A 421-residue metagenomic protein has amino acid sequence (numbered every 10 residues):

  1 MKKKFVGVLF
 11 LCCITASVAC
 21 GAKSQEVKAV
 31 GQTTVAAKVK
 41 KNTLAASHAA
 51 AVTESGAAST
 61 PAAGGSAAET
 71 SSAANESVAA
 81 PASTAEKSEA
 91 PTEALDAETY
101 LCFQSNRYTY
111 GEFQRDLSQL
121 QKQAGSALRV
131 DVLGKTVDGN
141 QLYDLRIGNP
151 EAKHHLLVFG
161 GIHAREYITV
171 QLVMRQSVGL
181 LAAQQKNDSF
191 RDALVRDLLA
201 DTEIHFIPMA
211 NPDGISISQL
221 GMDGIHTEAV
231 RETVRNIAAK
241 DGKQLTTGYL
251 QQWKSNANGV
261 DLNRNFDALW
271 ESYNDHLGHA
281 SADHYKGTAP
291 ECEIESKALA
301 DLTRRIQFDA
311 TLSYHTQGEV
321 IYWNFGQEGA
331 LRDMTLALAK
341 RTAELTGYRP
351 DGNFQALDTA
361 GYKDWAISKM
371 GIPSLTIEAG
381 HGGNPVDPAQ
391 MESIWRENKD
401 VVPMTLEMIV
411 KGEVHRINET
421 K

Functional and structural regions predicted by a protein language model:
K3-K23: Sec-dependent N-terminal signal peptides of Gram-positive bacterial secreted proteins and lipoproteins
Q25-A97: N-terminal, intrinsically disordered, polar/charged segments of Gram-positive cell-envelope systems that serve as
A51, A79-D138: Short glycine- and acidic-rich boundary segments immediately preceding or forming the N-terminal edge of structured
D138-R146: A short loop-to-beta-strand scaffold at the N-terminal edge of the catalytic core in hydrolase folds
N149-H155: Proline/glycine-enriched tight loop/beta-turn segments at coil->beta junctions that connect or precede beta-strands
H155-L157, L375: Conserved beta-strand elements of the Class I
I168, R175-S177, L181-Y322: Active-site/substrate-binding loop(s) of hydrolase catalytic cores
F266-K421: Metallocarboxypeptidase
